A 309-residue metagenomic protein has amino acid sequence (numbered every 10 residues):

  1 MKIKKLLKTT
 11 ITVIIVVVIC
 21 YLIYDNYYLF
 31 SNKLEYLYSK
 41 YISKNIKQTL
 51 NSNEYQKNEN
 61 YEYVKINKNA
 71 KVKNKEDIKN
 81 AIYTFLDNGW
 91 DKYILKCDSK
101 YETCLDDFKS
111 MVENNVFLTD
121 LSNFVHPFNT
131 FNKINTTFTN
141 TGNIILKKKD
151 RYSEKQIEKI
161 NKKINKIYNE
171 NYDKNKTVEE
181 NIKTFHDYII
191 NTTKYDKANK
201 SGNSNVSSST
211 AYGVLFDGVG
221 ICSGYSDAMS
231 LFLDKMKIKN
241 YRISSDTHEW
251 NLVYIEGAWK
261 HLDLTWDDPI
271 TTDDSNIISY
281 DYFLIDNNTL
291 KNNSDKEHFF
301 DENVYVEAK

Functional and structural regions predicted by a protein language model:
M1-I19: N-terminal Sec-pathway targeting helices
L6, D25-K163: Linear, non-domain "peripheral" regions
C97-K100, C104, N287-K309: Metal-dependent nuclease catalytic core centered on acidic motifs
R151-Y152, N191-D196, K200, G220-C222 (+4 more regions): Solvent-exposed loop/turn segments at secondary-structure junctions within structured extracellular/periplasmic domains
S153-V214: Secondary-structure boundary elements
I160, N181, I221, Y225 (+1 more regions): Hydrophobic (often cysteine-bearing) scaffold residues that line and stabilize catalytic clefts of nucleotide/cofactor
A211-G224: A short, highly charged nucleic-acid-interacting micro-segment common to nuclease and nuclease-linked defense proteins
G224-L290: Hydrophobic/aromatic-rich core segments of domains that either
